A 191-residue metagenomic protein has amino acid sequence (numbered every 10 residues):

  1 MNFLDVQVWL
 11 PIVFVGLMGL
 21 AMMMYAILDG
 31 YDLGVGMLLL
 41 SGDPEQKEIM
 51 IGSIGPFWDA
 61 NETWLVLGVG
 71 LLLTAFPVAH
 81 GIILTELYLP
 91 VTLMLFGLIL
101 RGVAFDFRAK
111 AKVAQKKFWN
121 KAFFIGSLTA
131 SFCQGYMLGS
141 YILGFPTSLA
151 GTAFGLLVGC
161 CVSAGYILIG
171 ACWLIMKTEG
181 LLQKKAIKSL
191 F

Functional and structural regions predicted by a protein language model:
M1-A60, V66-V69: N-terminal signal-anchor module of multipass membrane proteins
I12-V15, K116-S127, A186-F191: Alpha-helical transmembrane segments and their helix-start/interface "positive-inside/aromatic belt" motifs in integral
V13-G16, L67-A79, Y136-G144: Membrane-embedded alpha-helical segments in integral membrane proteins
I27-G30, I99-V103, S163-W173: Transmembrane alpha-helical segments that form the membrane-embedded catalytic/substrate-channel core of multi-pass
L33-P56, L73-G81, F105-K116, A171-S189: Juxtamembrane membrane-water interface segments of multi-pass membrane proteins, especially cytoplasmic-side
P56-W64, F123-S131, L190-F191: Select subsegments of transmembrane alpha-helices in polytopic membrane proteins, especially boundary-proximal
I82-V91, L100-V162: Membrane-interface helix-loop-helix junctions at boundaries between adjacent transmembrane segments
P146-F191: Loop-centered beta-sheet repeat module
